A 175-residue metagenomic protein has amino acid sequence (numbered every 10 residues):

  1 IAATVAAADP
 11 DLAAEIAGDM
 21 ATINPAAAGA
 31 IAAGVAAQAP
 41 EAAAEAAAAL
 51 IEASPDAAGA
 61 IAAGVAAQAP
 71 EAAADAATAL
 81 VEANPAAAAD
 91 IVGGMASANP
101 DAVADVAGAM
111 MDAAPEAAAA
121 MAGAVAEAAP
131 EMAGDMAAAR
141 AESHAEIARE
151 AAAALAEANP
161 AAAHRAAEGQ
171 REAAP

Functional and structural regions predicted by a protein language model:
I1-P175: General marker for long, soluble alpha-helical cores
